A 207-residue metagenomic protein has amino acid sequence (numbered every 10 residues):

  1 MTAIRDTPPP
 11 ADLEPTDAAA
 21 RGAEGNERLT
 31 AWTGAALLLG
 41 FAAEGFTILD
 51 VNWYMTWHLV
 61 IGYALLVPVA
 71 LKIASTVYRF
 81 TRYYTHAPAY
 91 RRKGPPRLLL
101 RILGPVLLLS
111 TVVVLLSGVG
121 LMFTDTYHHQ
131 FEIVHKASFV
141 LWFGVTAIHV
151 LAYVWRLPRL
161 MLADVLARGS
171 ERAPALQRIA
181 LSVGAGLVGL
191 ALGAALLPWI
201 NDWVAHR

Functional and structural regions predicted by a protein language model:
M1-R207: Membrane-embedded alpha-helical bundles that constitute the cytochrome b-like, heme-associated redox core of multi-pass
